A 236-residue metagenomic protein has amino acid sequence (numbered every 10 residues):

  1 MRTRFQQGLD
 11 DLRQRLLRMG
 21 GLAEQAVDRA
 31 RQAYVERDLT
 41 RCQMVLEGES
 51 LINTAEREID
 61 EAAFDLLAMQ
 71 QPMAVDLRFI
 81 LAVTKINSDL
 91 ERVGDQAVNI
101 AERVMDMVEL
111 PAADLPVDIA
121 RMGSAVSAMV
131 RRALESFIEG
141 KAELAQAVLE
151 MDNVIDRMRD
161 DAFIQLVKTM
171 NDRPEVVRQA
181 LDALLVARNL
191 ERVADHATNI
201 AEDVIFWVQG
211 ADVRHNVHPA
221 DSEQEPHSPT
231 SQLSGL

Functional and structural regions predicted by a protein language model:
M1-L236: Cytosolic, long alpha-helical scaffolding segments
